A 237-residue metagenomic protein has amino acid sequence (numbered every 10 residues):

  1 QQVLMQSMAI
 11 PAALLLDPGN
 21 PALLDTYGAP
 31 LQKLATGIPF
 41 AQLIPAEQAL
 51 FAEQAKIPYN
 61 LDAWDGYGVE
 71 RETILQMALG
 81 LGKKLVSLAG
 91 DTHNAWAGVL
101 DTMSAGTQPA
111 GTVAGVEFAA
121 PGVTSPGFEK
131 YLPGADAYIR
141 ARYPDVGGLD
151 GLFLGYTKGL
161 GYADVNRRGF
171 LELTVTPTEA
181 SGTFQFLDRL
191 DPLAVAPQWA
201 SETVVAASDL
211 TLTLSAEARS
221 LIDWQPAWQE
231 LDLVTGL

Functional and structural regions predicted by a protein language model:
Q1-L237: Long, structured stretches of catalytic cores involved in phosphate-ester chemistry, encompassing
